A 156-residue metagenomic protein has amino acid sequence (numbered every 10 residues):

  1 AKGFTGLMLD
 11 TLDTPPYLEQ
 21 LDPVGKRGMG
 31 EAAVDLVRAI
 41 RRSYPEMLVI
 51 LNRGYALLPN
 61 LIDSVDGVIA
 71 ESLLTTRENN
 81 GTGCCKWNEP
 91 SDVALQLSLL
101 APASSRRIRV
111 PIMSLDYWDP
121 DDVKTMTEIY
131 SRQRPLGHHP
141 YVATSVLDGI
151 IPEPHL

Functional and structural regions predicted by a protein language model:
A1-L156: Glycan-processing catalytic domains of CAZymes
